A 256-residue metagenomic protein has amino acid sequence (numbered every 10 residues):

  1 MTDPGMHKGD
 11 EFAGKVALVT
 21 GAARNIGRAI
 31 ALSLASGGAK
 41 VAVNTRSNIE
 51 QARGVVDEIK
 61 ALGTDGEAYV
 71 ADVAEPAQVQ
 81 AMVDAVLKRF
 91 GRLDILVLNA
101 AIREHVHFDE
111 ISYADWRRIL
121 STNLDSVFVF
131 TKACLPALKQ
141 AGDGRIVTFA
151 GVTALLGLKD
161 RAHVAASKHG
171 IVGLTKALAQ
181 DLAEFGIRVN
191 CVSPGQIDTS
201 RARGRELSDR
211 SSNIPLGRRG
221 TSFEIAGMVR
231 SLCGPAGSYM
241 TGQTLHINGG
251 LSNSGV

Functional and structural regions predicted by a protein language model:
T2-G9, L156, S208, R230 (+1 more regions): Short C-terminal tail/terminal secondary-structure segment of NAD(P)H-dependent dehydrogenase/reductase domains
V16, A23-N25: Conserved glycine-rich cofactor-binding loop
H107-F108, D115-L120, R210: Substrate-binding pocket helix/loop in short-chain dehydrogenase/reductase
T131, S167, T175: Active-site helix of classical SDR
P136, Q180-D181, S238: Alpha-helical segment proximal to the catalytic Tyr-Lys
G151: Residue(s) in the substrate-gating loop at a strand-loop-helix junction that position the organic substrate next
A183, R188, M240-G242: Short, small/polar-rich loop/turn modules that mediate ligand/substrate recognition or access, typified
